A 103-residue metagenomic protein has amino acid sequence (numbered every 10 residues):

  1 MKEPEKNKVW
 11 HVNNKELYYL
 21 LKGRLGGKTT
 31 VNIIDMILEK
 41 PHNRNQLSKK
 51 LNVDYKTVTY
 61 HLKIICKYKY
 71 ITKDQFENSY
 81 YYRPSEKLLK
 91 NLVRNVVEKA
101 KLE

Functional and structural regions predicted by a protein language model:
E3-N32: Short alpha-helical segments that sit at the start of domains
E16-Y18, Y81-E103: Conserved segment of winged-helix/HTH DNA-binding domains
G27, Q75-Y81, K87: Short, Lys/Arg-rich nucleic-acid/phosphate-binding segment
K28, E39-N43: Short capping segments at the starts of secondary-structure elements
R44-N45, K56: Residues within helix-turn-helix
Q46-K50: A short acidic, leucine-rich amphipathic alpha-helix
V53-C66: Short amphipathic alpha-helical interaction segments
C66-F76: A short, conserved structural fragment
